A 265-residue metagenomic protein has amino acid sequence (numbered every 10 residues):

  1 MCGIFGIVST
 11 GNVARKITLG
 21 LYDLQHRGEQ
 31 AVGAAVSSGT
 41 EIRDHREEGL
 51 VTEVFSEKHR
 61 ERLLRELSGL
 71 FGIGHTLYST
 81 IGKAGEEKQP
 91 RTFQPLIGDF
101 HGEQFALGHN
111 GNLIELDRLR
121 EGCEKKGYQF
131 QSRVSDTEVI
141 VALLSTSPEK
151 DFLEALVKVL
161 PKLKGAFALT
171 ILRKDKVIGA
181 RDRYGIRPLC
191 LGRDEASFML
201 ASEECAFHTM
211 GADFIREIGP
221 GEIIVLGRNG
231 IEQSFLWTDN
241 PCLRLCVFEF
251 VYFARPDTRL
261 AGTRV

Functional and structural regions predicted by a protein language model:
M1-V265: Conserved short alpha-helical segments that host acidic/polar catalytic motifs at enzyme active sites
